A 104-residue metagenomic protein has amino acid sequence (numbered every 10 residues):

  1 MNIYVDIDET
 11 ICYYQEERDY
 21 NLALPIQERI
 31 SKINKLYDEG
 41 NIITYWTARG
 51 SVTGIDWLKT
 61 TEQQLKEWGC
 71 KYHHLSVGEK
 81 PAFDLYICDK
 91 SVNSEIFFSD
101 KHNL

Functional and structural regions predicted by a protein language model:
M1-L104: Catalytic phosphate/metal-binding cores of nucleic-acid and nucleotide-processing enzymes, i.e., regions that mediate
